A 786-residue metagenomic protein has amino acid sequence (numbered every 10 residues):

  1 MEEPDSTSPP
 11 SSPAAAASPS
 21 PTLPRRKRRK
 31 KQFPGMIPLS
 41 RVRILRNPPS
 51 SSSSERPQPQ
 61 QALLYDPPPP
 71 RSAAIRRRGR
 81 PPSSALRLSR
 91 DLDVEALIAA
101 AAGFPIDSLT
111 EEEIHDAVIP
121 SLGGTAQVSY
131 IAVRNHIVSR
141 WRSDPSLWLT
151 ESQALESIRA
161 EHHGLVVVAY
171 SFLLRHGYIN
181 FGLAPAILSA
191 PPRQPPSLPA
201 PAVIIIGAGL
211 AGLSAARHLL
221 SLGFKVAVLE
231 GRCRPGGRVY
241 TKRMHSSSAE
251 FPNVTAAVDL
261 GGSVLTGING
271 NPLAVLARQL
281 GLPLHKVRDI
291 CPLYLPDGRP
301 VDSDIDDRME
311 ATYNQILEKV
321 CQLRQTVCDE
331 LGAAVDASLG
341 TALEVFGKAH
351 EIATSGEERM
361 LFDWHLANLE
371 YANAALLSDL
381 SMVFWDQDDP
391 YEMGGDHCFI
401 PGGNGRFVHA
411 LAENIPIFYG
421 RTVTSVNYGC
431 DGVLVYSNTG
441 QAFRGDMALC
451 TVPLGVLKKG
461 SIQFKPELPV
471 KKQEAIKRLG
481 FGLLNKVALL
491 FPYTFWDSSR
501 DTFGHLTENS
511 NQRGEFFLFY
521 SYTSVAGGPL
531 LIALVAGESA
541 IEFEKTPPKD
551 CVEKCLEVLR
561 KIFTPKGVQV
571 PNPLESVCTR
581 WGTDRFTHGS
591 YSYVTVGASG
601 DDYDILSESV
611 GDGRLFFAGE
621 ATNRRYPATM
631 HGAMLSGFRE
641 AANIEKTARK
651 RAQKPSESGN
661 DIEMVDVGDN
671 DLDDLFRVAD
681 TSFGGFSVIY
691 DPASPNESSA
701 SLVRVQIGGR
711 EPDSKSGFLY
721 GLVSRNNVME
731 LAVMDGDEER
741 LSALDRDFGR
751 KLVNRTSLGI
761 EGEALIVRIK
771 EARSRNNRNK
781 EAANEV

Functional and structural regions predicted by a protein language model:
E2-I137, H163-R175, F181, P185-S189: Long, charge-rich, low-complexity intrinsically disordered regions
P4, M36-P48, L675-S682, F686-P692 (+3 more regions): Intrinsically disordered, low-complexity segments
P82-E112, L149-S152, A169, H176-S699 (+2 more regions): FAD-dinucleotide binding site
V138, S152-L155: Amphipathic alpha-helical segments within well-ordered protein domains
R142-P145: Short helix-capping/hinge SLiMs at alpha-helix to coil transitions
L155-H163: Short helix-coil junctions and helix-kink-helix linkers
R299, T439-Q441, R710-E711, G717 (+2 more regions): Short acidic/polar mixed-charge low-complexity motifs
V688, L702-I707, Y720-L722, L731-V733: Short linear proline/tyrosine/threonine-rich motifs used for host-factor recruitment and membrane trafficking/assembly
